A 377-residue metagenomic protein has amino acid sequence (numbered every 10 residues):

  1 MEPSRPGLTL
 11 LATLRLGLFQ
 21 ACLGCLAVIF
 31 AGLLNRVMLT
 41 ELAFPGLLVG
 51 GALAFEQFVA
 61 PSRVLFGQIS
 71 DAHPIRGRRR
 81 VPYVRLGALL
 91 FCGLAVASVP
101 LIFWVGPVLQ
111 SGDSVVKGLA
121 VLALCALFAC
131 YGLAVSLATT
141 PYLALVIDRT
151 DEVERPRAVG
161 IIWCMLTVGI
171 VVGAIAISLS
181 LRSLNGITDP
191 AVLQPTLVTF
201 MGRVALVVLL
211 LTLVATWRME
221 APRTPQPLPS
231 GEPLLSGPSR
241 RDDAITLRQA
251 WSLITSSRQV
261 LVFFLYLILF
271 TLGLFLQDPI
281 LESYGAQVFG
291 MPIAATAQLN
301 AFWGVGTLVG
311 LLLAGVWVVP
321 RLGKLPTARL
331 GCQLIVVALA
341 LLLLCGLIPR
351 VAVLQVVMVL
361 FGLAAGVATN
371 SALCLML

Functional and structural regions predicted by a protein language model:
M1-T9, S114-A126, L133, L137-A138 (+3 more regions): Intracellular loop-helix junctions on the cytosolic face of multi-pass helical membrane proteins
P3-L42, A129, T255-Q277, V359: Pair of pore-lining "gating" transmembrane helices in MFS-fold secondary transporters
G24, V28, F128, G132-T140 (+2 more regions): Small-residue-rich segments within alpha-helical transmembrane domains of MFS-like 12-TM solute carriers
G32-L48, Q277-T296: Short amphipathic helix-loop junctions that connect adjacent transmembrane helices in Major Facilitator Superfamily/SLC
G46-L53, A120, L124, V159 (+4 more regions): Juxtamembrane helix-start elements in MFS-like secondary transporters
P61-G77, G310-P326: Helix-to-loop junctions at the C-terminal end of transmembrane segments in multipass secondary transporters
R85-K117, Q333-P349: C-terminal ends and interior cores of transmembrane alpha-helices in multi-pass membrane transporters/permeases
P326-A372: C-terminal transmembrane helical hairpin of 12-TM major facilitator-type secondary transporters
